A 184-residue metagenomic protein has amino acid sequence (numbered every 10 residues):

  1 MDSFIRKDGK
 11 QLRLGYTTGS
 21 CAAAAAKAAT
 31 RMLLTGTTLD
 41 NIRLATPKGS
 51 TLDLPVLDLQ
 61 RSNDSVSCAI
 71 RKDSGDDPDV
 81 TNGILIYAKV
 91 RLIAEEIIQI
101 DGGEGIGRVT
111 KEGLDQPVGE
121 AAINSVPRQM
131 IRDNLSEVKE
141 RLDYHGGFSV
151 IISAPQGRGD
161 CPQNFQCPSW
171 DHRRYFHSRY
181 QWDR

Functional and structural regions predicted by a protein language model:
M1-Y175: Generic N-terminal targeting/processing segments that precede catalytic cores or assembly contacts
H172, F176-R184: Phosphate/pyrophosphate-binding betaalpha-module
